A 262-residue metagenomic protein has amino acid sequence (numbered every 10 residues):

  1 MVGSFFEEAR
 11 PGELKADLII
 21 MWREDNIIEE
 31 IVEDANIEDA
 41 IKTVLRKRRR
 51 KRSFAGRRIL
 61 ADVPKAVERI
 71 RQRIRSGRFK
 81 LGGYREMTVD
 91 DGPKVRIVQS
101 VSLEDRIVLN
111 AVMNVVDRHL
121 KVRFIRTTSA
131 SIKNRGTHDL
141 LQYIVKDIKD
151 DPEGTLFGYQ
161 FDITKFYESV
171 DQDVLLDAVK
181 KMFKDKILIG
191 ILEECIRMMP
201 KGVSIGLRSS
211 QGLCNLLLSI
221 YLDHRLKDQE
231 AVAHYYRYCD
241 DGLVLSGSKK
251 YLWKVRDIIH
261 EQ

Functional and structural regions predicted by a protein language model:
M1-E68: Non-catalytic, polymerase-adjacent accessory regions of viral genome-replication enzymes
E13, R23-I27, L109, M113-D171: Active-site-proximal segment of RNA-dependent polymerases
D25, E38, P64, E68 (+7 more regions): Non-catalytic, well-ordered alpha-helical scaffold segments
V44-R57, V89-Q99, I125-T127: Glycine-/proline-rich flexible loop or hinge segments
L60, A130, N134, V203 (+1 more regions): Conserved phosphate/pyrophosphate-binding and hydrolysis machinery centered on Walker-type P-loop NTPases, extending
I70-K94, I107, K184-M198: Reverse-transcriptase-like RNA-dependent polymerase core
R73-I74, V145-C239, L243-Q262: Conserved polymerase palm-domain catalytic core
V95-I125, P200-D228: Conserved pre-motif C helix in the palm subdomain of viral-like polymerases
